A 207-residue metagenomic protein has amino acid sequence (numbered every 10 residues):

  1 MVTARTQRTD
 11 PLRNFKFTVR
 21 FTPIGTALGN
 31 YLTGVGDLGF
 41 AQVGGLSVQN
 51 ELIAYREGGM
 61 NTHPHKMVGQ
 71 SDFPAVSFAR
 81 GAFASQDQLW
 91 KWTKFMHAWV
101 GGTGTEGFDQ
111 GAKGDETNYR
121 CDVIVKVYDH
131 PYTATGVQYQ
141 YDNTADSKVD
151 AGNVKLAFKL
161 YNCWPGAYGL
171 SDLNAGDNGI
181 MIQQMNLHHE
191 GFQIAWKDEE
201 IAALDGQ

Functional and structural regions predicted by a protein language model:
M1-Q207: Glycine-rich, low-complexity intrinsically disordered segments
